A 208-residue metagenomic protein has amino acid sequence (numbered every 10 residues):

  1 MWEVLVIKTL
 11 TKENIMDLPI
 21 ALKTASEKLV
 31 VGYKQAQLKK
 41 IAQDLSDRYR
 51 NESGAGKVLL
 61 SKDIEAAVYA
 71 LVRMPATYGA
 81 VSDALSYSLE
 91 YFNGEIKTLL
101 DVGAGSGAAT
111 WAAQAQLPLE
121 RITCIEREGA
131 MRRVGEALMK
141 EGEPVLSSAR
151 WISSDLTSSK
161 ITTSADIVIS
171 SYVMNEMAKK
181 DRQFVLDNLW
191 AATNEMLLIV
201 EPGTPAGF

Functional and structural regions predicted by a protein language model:
L10-G56: N-terminal auxiliary segments of SAM/dcSAM-dependent transferases
K57, S61-D83: Class I SAM-dependent methyltransferase Rossmann-like catalytic core, especially the SAM/SAH-binding loop
E95-G105: Conserved class I S-adenosyl-L-methionine
S106-L119: Conserved SAM-binding loop of SAM-dependent methyltransferases across substrates and taxa, primarily the Class I
E128: Conserved SAM/SAH-binding beta-strand->alpha-helix loop
E136-I161: S-adenosyl-L-methionine
D166-K180: A short SAM/SAH-binding and catalytic strip from SAM-dependent methyltransferases
N194-G203: Conserved beta-strand signature within the Rossmann-like core of class I S-adenosyl-L-methionine
